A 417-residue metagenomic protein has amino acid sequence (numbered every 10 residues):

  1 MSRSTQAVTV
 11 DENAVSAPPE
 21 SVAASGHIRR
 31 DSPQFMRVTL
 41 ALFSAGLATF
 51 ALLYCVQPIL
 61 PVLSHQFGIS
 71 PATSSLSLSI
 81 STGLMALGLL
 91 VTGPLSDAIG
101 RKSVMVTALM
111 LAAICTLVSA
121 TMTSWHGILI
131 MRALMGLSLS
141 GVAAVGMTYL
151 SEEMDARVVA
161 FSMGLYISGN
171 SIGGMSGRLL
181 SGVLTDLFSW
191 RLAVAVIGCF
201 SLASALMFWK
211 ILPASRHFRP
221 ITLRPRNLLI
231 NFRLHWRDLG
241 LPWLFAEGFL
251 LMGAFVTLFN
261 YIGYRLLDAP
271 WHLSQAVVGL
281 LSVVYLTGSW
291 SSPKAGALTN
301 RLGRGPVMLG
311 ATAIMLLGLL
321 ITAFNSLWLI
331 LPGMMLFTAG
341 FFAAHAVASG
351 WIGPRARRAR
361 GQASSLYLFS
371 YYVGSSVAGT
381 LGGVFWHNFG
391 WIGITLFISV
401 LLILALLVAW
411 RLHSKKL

Functional and structural regions predicted by a protein language model:
V22-S32, P213-F245: Juxtamembrane intracellular "pre-TM" segments in multi-pass secondary transporters
G68, G100, T121-G127, D155 (+1 more regions): Helix-breaking motifs and short loop linkers at transmembrane-helix boundaries and internal kinks in secondary membrane
L87-H126: Conserved MFS/SLC helix-loop-helix module at the cytosolic interface between two early adjacent transmembrane helices
L89-G100, W290-G303, W386: Helix-to-loop junctions at the C-terminal end of transmembrane segments in multipass secondary transporters
L111, C115, H126-L134, W328-L336: Paired small-residue
G127, A156, G164-L212: Helix-loop-helix hairpin linking two adjacent transmembrane segments in secondary transporters
M131-I172: Cytoplasmic helix-loop-helix junction between adjacent transmembrane helices in 12-TM secondary transporters
G305-A348: C-terminal transmembrane helical hairpin of 12-TM major facilitator-type secondary transporters
